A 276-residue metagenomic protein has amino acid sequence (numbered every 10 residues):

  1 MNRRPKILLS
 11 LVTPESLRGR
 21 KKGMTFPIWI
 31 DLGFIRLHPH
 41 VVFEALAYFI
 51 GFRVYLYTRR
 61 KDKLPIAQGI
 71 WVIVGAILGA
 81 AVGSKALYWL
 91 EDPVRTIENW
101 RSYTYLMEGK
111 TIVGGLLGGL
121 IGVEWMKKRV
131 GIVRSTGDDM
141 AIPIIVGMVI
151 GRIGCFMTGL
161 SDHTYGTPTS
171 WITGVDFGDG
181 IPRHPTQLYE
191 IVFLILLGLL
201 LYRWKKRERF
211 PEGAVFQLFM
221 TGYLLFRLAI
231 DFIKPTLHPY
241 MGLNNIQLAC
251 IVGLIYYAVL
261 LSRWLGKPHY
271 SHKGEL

Functional and structural regions predicted by a protein language model:
R4-G23: Short, Lys/Arg-enriched N-terminal segments with co-localized hydrophobic residues within the first ~10-30 amino acids
G19-L276: A feature for loop-to-transmembrane-helix boundaries and adjacent hydrophobic helices in multi-pass integral membrane
